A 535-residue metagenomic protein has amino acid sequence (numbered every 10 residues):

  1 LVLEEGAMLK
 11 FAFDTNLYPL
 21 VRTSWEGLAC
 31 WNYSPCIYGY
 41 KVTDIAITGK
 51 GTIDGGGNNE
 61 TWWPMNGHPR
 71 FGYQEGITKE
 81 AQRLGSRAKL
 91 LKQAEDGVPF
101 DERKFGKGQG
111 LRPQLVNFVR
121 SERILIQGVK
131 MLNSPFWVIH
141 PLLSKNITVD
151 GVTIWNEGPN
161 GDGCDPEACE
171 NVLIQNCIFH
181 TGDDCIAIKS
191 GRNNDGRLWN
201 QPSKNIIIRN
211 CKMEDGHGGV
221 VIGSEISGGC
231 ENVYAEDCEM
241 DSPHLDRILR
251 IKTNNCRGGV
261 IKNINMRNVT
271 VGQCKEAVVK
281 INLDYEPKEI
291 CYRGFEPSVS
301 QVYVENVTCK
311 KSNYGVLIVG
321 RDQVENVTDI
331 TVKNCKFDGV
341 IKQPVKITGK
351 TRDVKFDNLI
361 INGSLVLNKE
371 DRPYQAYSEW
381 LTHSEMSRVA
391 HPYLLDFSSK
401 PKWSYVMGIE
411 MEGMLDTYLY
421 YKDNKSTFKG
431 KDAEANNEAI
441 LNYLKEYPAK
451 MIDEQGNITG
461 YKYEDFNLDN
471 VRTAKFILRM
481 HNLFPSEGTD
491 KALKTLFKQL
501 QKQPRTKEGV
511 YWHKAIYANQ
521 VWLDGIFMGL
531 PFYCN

Functional and structural regions predicted by a protein language model:
V2-K369: Extracellular/periplasmic carbohydrate-active domains that bind, remodel, or depolymerize complex polysaccharides
L9-E26, Y443-M480: Blade-loop segments of beta-propeller domains
K10, V21-L28, C36, N482 (+1 more regions): A generic, well-ordered mixed alpha/beta core segment in the N-terminal half of proteins
W31, K41, V119-R120, L143 (+4 more regions): Short, amphipathic alpha-helical segments
N59-T78, D101, T489-F527: Asp-box/WD-like beta-propeller blade repeats and closely related beta-sheet repeat scaffolds
L115, R120-S121, L125-V129, N133 (+2 more regions): Aromatic- and glycine-enriched pocket-lining scaffold segments that form the walls of small-molecule binding clefts
E370-G456, E487-L500, K507-E508: Low-complexity, Ser/Thr/Pro/Gly-enriched N-terminal "stalk/linker" regions
K402-L419, E464-H481, V521-C534: Well-ordered alpha-helical segments within folded domains of soluble proteins
